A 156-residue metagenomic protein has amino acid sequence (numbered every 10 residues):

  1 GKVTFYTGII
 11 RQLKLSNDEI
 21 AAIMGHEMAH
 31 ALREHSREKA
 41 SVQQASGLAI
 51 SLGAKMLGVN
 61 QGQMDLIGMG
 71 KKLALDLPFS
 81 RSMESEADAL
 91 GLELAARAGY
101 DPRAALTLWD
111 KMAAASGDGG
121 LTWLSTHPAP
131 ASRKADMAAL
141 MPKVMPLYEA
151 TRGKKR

Functional and structural regions predicted by a protein language model:
G1-R156: A Zn2+-metalloprotease active-site environment signal
